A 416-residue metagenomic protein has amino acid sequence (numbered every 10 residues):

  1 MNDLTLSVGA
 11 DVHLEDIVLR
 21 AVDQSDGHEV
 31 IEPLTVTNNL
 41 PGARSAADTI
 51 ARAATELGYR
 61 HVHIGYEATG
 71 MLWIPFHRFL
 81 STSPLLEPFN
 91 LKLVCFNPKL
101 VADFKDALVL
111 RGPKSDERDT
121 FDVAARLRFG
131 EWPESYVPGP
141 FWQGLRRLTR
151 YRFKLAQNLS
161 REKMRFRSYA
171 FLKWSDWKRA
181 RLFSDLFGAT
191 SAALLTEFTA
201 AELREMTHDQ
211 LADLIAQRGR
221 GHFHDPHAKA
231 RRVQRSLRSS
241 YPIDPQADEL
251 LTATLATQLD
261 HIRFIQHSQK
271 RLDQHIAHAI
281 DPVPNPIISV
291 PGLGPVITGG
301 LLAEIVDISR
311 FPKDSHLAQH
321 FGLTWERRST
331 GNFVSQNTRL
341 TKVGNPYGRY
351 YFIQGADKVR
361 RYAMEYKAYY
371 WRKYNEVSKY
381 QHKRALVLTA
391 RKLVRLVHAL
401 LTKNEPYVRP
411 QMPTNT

Functional and structural regions predicted by a protein language model:
M1-T416: A detector of single, family-specific signature residues that are central to catalytic or substrate-handling motifs
